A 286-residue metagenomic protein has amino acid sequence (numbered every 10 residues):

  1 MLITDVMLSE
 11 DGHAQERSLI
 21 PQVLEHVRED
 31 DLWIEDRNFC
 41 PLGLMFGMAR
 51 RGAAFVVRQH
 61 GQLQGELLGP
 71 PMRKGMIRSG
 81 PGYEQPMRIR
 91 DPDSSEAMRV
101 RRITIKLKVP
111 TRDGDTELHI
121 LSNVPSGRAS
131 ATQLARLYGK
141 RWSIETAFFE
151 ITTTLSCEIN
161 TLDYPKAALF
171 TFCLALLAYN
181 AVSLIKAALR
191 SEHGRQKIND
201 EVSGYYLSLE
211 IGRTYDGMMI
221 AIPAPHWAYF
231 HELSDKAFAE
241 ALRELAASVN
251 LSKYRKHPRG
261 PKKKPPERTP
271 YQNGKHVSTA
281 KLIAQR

Functional and structural regions predicted by a protein language model:
M1-R286: Single, function-defining residue in the core of a domain
